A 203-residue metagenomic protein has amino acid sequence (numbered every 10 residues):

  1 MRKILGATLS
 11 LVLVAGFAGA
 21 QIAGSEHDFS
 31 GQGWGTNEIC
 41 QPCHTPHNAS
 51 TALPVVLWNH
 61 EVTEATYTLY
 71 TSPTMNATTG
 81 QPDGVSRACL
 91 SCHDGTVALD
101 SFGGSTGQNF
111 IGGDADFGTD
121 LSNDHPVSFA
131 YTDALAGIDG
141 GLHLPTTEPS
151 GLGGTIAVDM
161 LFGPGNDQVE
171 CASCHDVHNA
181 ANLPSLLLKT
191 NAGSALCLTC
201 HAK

Functional and structural regions predicted by a protein language model:
M1-I4: Positively charged n-region of N-terminal signal peptides that target proteins for export
G6, G16-Q41, T45-K203: C-type cytochrome heme-c attachment and multiheme electron-transfer modules
L11-V12: Repetitive helical segments and hydrophobic/amphipathic motifs
